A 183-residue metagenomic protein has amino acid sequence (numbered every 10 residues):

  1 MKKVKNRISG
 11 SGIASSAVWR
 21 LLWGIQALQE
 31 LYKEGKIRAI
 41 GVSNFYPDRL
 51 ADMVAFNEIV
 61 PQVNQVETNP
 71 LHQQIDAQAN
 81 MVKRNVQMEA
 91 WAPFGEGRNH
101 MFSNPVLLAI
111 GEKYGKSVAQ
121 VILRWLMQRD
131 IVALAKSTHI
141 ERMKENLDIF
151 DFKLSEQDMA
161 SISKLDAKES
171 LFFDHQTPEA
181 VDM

Functional and structural regions predicted by a protein language model:
M1: Oxyanion-hole/transition-state-stabilizing segment in secreted/luminal serine hydrolases and related acyltransferases
S9-M183: Beta/alpha (TIM)-barrel catalytic core signal, keyed to glycine-rich beta->alpha loops juxtaposed to Asp/Glu that bind
